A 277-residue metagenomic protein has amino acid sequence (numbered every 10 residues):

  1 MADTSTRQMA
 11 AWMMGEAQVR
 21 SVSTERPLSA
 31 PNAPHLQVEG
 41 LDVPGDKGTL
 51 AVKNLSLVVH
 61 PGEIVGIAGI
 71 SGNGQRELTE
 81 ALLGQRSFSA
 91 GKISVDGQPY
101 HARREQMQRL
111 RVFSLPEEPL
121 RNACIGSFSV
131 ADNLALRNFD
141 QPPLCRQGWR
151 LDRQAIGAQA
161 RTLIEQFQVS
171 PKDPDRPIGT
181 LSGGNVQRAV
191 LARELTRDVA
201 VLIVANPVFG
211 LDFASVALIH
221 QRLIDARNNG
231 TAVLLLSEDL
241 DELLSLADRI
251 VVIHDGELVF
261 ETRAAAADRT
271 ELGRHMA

Functional and structural regions predicted by a protein language model:
M1-A277: Glycine-rich phosphate-binding loops of nucleotide-dependent enzymes
